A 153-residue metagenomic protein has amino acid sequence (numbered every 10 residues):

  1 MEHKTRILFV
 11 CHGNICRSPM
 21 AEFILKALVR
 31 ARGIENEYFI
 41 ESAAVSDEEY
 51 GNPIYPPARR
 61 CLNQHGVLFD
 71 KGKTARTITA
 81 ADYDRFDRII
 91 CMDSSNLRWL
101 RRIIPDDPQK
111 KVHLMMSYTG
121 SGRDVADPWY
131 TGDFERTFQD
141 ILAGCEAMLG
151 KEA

Functional and structural regions predicted by a protein language model:
M1-R85, G150-A153: Conserved active-site segments centered on acidic
S18, D93-S94: Helix N-cap/beta->alpha junction signal
A27, S42, Q64, M92 (+2 more regions): Generic detector of well-ordered secondary structure
D82, R88, S94-A153: Phosphate-binding/catalytic loops
